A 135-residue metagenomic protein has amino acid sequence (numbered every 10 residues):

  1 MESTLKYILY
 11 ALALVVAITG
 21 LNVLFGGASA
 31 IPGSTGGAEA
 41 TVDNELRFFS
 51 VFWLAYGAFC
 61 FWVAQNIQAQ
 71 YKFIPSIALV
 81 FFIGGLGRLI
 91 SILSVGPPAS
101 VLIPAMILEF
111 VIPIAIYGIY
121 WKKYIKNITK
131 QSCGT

Functional and structural regions predicted by a protein language model:
T4-I8, A13-D43: Membrane-helix boundary elements
L14, I18-N22, V42-A64, L79-I83: Core segments of alpha-helical transmembrane spans in multipass integral membrane proteins
G20-V23, C60-A64, R88-S91, I116-Y120: Structural signal for membrane-spanning alpha-helices in multi-pass inner-membrane proteins, emphasizing helix cores
T35-D43, P97-L108: Non-cytosolic membrane-interface motifs at loop->transmembrane helix junctions
V51-C60, E109-Y120: Hydrophobic cores of alpha-helical transmembrane segments in multi-pass inner/ER membrane proteins, independent
I74-R88: Hydrophobic alpha-helical membrane segments
L86-I103, W121-K122: Membrane-helix boundary connector in multi-pass membrane proteins
V111-Q131, T135: Membrane-water interface at the C-terminal end of transmembrane alpha helices
